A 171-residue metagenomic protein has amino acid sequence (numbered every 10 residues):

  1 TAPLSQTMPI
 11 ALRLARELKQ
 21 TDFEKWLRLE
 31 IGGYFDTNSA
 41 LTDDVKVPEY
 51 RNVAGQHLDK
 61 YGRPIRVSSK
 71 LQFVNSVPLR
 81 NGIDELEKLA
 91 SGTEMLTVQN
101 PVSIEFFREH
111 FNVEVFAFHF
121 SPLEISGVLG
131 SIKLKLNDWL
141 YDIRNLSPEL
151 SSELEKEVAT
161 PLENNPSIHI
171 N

Functional and structural regions predicted by a protein language model:
A2, L18, V74-V77, F116 (+2 more regions): Alpha-helix boundary/N-cap detector
P3-L58: N-terminal interaction modules that seed assembly of large macromolecular complexes
L14, L18, G33, L89-G92 (+2 more regions): Surface-exposed polar/charged interaction patches
T37-L86: Heme-based O2/NO sensor domains and their adjacent alpha-helical segments, primarily globin folds but also including
P78-I125: Short acidic, glycine/tyrosine-flanked loop/strand segments centered on an H-E-D-like triad
G127, S131-S151: Ser/Thr/Pro-rich, low-complexity mucin-like regions that serve as glycosylated stalks/linkers or repetitive adhesive
E149, E153-N171: Long, low-complexity intrinsically disordered regions enriched in small/polar and proline/glycine residues
